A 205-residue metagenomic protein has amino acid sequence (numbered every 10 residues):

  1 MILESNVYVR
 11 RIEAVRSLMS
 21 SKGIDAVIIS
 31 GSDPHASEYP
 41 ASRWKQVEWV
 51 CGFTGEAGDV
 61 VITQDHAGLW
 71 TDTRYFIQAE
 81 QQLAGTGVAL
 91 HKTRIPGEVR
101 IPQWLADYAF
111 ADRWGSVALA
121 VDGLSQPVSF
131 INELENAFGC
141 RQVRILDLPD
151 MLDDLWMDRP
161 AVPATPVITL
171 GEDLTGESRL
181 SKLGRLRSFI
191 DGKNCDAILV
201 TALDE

Functional and structural regions predicted by a protein language model:
M1-F110, D122, Q126, F130-E205: N-terminal accessory/capping or targeting/presequence segment of soluble
G115-V117: Nucleotide donor/acceptor-binding cores
